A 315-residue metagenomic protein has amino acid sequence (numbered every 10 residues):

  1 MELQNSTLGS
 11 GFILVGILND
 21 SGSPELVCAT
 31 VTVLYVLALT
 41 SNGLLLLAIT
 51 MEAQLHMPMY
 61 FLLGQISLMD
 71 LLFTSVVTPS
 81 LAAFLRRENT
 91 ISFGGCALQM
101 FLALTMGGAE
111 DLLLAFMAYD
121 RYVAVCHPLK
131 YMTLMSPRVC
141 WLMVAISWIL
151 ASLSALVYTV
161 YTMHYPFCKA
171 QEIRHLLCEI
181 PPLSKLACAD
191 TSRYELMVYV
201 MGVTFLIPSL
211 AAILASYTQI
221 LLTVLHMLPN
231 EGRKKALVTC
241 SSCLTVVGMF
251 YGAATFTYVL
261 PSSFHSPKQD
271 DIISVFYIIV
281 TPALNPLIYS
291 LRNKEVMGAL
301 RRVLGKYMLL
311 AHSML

Functional and structural regions predicted by a protein language model:
M1-L315: Transmembrane helical core of 7TM receptor-like proteins
